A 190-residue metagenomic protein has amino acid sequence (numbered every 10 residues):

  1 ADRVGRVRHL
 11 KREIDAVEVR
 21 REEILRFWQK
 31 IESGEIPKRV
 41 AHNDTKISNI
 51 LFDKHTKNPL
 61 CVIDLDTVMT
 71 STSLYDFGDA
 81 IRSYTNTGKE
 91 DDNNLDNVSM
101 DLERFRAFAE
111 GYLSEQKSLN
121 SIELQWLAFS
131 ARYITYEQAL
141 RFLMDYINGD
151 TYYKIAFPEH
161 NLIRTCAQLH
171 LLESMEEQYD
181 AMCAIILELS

Functional and structural regions predicted by a protein language model:
A1-H42, I47-C61, S71, T151-I155 (+3 more regions): ATP-dependent phospho-/nucleotidyl transfer catalytic cores
V17, F108, W126-L127: A structural signal for short hydrophobic/aromatic patches embedded in well-ordered alpha helices
D64: Conserved active-site aspartate in kinases
L74-K117, Y133-Y152: Active-site activation/catalytic loop segments of kinase-like enzymes and analogous catalytic loops in related
L119-A131: All-alpha amphipathic helical-bundle segments outside canonical DNA-binding/catalytic cores that form hydrophobic
E137-S190: ATP/Mg2+ or Mg2+-diphosphate-binding catalytic cores that bind nucleotide phosphates or diphosphates via glycine-rich
